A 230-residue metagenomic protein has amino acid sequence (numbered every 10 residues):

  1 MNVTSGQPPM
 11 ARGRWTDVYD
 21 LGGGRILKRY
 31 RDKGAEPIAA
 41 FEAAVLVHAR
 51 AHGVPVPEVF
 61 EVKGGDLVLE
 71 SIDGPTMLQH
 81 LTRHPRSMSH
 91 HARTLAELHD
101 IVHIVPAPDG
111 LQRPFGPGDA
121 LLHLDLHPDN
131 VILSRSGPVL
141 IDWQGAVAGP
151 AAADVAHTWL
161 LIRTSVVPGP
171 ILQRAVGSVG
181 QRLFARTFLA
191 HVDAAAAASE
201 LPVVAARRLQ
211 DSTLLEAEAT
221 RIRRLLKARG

Functional and structural regions predicted by a protein language model:
T4-A40, V47: ATP-binding glycine-rich loop module of kinase domains
D20-R25, L133-V139: Active-site beta-strand-loop-beta-strand hairpin of nuclease catalytic cores that positions key catalytic residues
L46-V54, L78-P114, L121-D129, L133-S134 (+1 more regions): Conserved kinase catalytic-core helix
A49, P57-V62: Conserved beta3 strand of the protein kinase N-lobe
G64, L160-T164, P168-G230: Helix-rich C-terminal or lid/interface subdomains of diverse kinases
G64-T76: Conserved short submotifs of the Hanks-type protein kinase catalytic core that shape the nucleotide-binding pocket
G137-V176: Active-site Asp-x-Gly
